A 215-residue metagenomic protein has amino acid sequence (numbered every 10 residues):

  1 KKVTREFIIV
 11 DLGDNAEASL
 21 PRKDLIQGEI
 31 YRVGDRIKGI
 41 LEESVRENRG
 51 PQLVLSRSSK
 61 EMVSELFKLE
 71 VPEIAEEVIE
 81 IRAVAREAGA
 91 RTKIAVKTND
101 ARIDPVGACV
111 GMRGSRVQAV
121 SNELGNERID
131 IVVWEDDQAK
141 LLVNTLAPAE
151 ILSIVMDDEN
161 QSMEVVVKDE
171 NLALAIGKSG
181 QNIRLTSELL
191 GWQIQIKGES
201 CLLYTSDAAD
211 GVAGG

Functional and structural regions predicted by a protein language model:
K1-S206, G215: RNA-contacting regions in translation and RNA-metabolism proteins, encompassing KH/S1 modules where present
A209: Conserved GTPase G-domain signal focused on the G5
